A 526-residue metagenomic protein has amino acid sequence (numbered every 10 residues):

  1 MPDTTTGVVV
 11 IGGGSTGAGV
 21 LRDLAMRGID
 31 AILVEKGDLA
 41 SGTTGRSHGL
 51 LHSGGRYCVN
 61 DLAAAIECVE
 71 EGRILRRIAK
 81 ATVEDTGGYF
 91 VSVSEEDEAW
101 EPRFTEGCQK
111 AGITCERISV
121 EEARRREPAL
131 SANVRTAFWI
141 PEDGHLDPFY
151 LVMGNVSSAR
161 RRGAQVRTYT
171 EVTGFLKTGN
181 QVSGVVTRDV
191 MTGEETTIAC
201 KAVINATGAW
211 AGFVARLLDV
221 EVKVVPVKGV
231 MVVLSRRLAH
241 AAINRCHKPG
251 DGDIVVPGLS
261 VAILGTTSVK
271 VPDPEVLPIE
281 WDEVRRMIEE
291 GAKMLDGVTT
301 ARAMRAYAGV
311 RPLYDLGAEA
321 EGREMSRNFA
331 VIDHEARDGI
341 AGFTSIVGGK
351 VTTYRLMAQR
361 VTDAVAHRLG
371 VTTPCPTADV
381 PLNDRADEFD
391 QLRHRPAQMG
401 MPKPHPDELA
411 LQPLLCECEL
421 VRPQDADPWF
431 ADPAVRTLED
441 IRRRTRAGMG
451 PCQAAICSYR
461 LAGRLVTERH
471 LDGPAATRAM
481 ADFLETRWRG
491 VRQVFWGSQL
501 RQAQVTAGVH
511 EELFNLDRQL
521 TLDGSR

Functional and structural regions predicted by a protein language model:
T4-T6, G193-A202: Core beta-strand elements of the Rossmann-like FAD/NAD(P) dinucleotide-binding domain in flavoenzyme oxidoreductases
G7-I32: N-terminal Rossmann-like FAD-binding beta1-loop-alpha1 element of flavoenzymes
A25-G45: Glycine-rich FAD pyrophosphate-binding loop
H48-R126: Dinucleotide-binding Rossmann-like beta1-alpha1 core, especially the glycine-rich loop that anchors the ADP
S92-R162, R167-T168, G174-Q181, L259 (+2 more regions): Flavin (FAD/FMN) cofactor-binding and adjacent substrate-gating region of FAD-dependent oxidoreductase domains
P148, S158, K223-V230, R237-L238 (+3 more regions): C-terminal catalytic lobe of FAD-dependent flavoproteins
N205-D219: Flavin (primarily FAD) binding-site architecture
H470-R526: Low-complexity, small/polar and acidic-rich linker and loop segments
